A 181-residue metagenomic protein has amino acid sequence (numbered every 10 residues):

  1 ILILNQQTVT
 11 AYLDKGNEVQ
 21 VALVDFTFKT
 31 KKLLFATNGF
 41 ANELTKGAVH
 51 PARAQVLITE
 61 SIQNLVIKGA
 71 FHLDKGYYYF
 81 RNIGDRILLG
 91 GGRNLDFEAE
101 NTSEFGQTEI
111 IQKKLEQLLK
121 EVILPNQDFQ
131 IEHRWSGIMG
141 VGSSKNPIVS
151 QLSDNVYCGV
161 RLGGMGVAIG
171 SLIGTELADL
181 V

Functional and structural regions predicted by a protein language model:
I1-V9: A conserved beta-strand/loop element that lines the FAD pocket in flavoprotein oxidoreductases
L4, L34, Y157-G159: Hydrophobic/aromatic beta-strand patches that form the interior of the parallel beta-sheet core in alpha/beta enzyme
T8-L88: Flavin-dependent oxidoreductases
T27-K29, L95-F97, M165: Short, surface-exposed beta-strand-loop junctions and turns on beta-sheet-rich folds
L44-K46, A99-E100, A168-I169: Short glycine-/acidic-enriched loop or helix-start segments at secondary-structure transitions that form or flank
Q63-L65, N101-S136: Flavin-binding catalytic cores
G92-T102: Amphipathic alpha-helix from the class-I
E121-V181: C-terminal catalytic lobe of FAD-dependent flavoproteins
